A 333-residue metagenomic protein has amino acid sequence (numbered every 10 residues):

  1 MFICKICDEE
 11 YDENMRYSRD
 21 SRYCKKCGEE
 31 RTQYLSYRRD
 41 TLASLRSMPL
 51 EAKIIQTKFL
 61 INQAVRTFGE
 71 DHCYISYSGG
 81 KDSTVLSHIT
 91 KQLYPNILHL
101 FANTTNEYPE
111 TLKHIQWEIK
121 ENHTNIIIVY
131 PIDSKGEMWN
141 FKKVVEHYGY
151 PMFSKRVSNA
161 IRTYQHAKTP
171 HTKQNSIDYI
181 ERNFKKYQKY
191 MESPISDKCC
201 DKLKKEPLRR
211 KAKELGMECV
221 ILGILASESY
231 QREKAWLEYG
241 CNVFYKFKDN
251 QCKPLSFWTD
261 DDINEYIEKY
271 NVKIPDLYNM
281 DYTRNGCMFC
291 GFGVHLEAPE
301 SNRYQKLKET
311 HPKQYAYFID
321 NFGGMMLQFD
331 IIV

Functional and structural regions predicted by a protein language model:
M1, S21, R284-C287: Residues immediately within or flanking Cys/His clusters that coordinate Zn2+ in small zinc-binding modules
F2-Y17: Short recognition patches in nucleic-acid-associated and regulatory proteins
K5-I6, K26-E29, F289: Short, cysteine/histidine-rich loop/knuckle motifs that typically chelate Zn2+
D8-Y11, G28-R31, N106, V294: Cys/His-rich microdomains that often coordinate metals
E13-R22, N279-Y282: Short linker/helix segments within small regulatory modules
S21-C24, G28-R39: Basic DNA-binding region of bZIP-type proteins
Y34-E265, K269: ATP-dependent adenylation/nucleotidyltransferase module used to activate substrates
R38-L42, E214, F247-K248, D260-V333: ATP/NTP-dependent adenylation/nucleotidyl-transfer catalytic domains that generate, transfer, or process NMP-activated
